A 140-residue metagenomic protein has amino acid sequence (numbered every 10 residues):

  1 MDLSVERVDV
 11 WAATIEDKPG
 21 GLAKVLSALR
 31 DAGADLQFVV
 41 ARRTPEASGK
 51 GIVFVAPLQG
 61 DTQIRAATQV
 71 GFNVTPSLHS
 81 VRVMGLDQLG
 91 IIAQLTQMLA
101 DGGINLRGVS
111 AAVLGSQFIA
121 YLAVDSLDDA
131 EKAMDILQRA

Functional and structural regions predicted by a protein language model:
M1-A140: A conserved regulatory-domain signal marking ACT and ACT-like small-molecule sensing domains and adjacent regulatory
